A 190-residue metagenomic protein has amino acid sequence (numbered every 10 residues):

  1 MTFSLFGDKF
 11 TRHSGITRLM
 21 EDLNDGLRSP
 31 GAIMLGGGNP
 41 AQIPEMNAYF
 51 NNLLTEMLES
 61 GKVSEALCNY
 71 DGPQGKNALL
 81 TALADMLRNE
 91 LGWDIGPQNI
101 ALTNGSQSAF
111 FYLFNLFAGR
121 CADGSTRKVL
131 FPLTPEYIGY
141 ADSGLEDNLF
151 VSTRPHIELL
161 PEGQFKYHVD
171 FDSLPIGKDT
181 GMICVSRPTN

Functional and structural regions predicted by a protein language model:
M1-Q74, N89, K166-N190: N-terminal "arm"/small-domain region of PLP-dependent enzymes with the aminotransferase-like
E65-N190: Conserved core of the PLP fold type I
